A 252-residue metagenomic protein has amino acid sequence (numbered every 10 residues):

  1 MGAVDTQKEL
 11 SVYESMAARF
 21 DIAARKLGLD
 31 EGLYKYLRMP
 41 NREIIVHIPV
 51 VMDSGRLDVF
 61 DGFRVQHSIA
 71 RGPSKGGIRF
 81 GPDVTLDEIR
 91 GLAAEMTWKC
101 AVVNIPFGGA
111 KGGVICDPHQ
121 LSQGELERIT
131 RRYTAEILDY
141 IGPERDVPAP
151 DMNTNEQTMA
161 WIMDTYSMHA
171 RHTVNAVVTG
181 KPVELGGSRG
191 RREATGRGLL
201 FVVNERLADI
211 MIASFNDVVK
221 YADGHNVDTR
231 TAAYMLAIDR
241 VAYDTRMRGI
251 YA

Functional and structural regions predicted by a protein language model:
A3-H47: Short, Gly/Pro- and small/polar-rich lid/capping loops
A3-S11, A208-A252: Adenosine-phosphate binding glycine-rich loop
D21, L86, R90-A94, E127-L138 (+4 more regions): Predominant activation on well-ordered alpha-helical scaffold segments within soluble catalytic domains
D30-Y36, N104, I141-P150, H172-A176 (+3 more regions): Flexible, glycine/charged-enriched surface loops at secondary-structure junctions
V46-M52, D58-H67, M163-Y166: Short beta-strand elements
R56-T97: N-terminal cap/recognition module
G81, A101-R206: Glycine/serine-rich phosphate-binding loop and adjoining beta1-alpha1 elements at the start of nucleotide-handling
